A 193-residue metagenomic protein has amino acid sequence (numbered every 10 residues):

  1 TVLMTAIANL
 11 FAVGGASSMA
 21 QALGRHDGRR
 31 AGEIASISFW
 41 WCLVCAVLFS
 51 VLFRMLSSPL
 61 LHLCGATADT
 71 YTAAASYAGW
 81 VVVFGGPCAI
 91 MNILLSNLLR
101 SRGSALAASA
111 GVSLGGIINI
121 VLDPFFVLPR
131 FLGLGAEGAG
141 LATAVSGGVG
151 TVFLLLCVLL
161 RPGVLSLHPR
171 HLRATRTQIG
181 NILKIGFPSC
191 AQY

Functional and structural regions predicted by a protein language model:
T1-V51, A89-A108: Small-residue-rich hydrophobic transmembrane alpha-helices
L3-I7, V82-F84, C190-A191: Hydrophobic alpha-helical transmembrane segments of multi-pass membrane proteins
A6, N119-D123, T151-L155: Hydrophobic transmembrane alpha-helices of multi-pass small-molecule transporters
G15, A46-R54, I90, G116 (+3 more regions): Hydrophobic positions within alpha-helical transmembrane segments of bacterial inner-membrane proteins
M19-G85, F131-F187: Short alpha-helical transmembrane segments in multi-pass integral membrane proteins
C42, L98-F125, E137, L141-A144: Alpha-helical transmembrane segments of multi-pass membrane transporters/permeases
V112-S113, F187-Y193: Select subsegments of transmembrane alpha-helices in polytopic membrane proteins, especially boundary-proximal
